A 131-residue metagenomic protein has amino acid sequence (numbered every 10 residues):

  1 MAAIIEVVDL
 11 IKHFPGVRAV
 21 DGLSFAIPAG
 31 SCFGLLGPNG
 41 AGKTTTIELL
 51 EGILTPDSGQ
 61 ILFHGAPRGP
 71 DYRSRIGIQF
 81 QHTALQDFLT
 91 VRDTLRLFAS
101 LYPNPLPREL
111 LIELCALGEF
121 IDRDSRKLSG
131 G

Functional and structural regions predicted by a protein language model:
V7-L10, R18-P28, G59: Conserved beta-strand
F33, T44-I53: Short, conserved post-Walker A segment of ABC-type ATPase nucleotide-binding domains
P38-G42: Walker A (P-loop) phosphate-binding loop of ABC-type ATPase nucleotide-binding domains
E51, S58-Y72: Conserved ABC transporter NBD signature motif
R96, S100, L106-I121: Conserved ABC ATPase "signature" region
D124-G130: Conserved ABC ATPase signature
